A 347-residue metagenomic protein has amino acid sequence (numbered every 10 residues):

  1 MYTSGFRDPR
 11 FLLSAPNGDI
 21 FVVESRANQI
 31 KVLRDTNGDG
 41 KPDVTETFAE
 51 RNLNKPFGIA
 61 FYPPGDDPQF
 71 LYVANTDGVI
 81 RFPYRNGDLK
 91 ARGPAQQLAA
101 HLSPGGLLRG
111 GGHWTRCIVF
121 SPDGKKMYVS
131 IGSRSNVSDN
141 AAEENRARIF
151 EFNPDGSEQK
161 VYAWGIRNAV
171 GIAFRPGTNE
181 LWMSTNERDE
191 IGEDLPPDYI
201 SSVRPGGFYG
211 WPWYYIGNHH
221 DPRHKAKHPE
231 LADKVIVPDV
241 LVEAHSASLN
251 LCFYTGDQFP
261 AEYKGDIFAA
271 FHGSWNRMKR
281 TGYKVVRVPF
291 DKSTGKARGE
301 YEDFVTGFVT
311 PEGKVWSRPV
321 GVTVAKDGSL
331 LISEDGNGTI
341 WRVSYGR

Functional and structural regions predicted by a protein language model:
M1-A15: Mature N-terminal segment immediately following signal peptide/propeptide cleavage in secreted/periplasmic
Y2-F6, T47-N52, L98-S103, L107-G110 (+4 more regions): Surface loop/turn motifs at the tips and blade-to-blade linkers of beta-strand repeat domains
P9-R10, Q29-P64: Blade-loop segments of beta-propeller domains
L12, I59, P64, I118 (+3 more regions): Hydrophobic core register within WD40 beta-propeller blades
F21-V23, V73, Y128-S130, W182-T185 (+2 more regions): Residue position within the beta-strands of beta-propeller blades
A27, P42, T76, R92 (+5 more regions): A detector of repeated loop/turn-to-beta-strand junctions in beta-rich toroidal repeat architectures
T45-Y62, Q69-P122, S130-S133: Asp-box/WD-like beta-propeller blade repeats and closely related beta-sheet repeat scaffolds
P68, T115, S133-V137, A147-S157 (+5 more regions): Beta-propeller domain segments
